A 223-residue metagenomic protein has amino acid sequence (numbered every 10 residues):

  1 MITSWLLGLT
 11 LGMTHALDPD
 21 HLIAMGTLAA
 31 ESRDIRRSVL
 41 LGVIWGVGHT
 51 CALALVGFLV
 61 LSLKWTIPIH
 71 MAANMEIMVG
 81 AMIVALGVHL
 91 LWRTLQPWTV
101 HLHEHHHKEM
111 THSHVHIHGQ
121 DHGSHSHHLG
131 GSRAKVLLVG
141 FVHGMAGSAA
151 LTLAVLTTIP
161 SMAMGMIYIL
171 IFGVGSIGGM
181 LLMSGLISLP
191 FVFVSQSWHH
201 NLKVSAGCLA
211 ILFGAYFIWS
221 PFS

Functional and structural regions predicted by a protein language model:
M1-S223: Membrane metalloprotein/metal-transporter helix-bundle signature
